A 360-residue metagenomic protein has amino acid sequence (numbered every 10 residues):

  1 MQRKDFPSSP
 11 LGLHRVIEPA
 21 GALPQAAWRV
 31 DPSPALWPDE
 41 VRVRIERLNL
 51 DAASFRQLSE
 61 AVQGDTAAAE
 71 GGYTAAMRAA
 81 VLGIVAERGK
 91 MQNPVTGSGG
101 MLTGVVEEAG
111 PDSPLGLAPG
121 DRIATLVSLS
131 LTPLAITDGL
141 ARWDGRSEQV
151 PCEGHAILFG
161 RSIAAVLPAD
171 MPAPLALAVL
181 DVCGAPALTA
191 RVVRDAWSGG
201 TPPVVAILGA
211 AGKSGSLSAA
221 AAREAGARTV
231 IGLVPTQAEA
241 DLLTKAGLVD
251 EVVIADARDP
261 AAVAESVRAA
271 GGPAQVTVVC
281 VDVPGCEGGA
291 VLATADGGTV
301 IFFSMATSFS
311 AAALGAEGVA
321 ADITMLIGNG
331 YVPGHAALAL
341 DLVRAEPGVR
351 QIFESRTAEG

Functional and structural regions predicted by a protein language model:
P34-N49, A61-L129: Glycine-rich beta-strand-centered segment in the early N-terminal region that forms part of a ligand/cofactor-binding
R88-Q92, G100-T103, I123-G199: NAD(P)H dinucleotide-binding glycine-rich loop of Rossmann-like/cofactor-binding domains, especially the beta1-alpha1
C183, G209-S216, A220: Glycine-rich NAD(P) Rossmann-fold beta1-alpha1 loop
V193, W197, G271, A293-A295: A generic alpha-to-beta junction signature in SAM-dependent methyltransferases
T201-G209: Conserved class I S-adenosyl-L-methionine
R223-G285: Adenosine-nucleotide cofactor-binding segment
V281-A345: Glycine-rich phosphate-binding loop and adjacent beta-alpha segment of Rossmann(oid) nucleotide-cofactor-binding
L340-G360: C-terminal capping/lid region of NAD(P)-dependent oxidoreductase domains
